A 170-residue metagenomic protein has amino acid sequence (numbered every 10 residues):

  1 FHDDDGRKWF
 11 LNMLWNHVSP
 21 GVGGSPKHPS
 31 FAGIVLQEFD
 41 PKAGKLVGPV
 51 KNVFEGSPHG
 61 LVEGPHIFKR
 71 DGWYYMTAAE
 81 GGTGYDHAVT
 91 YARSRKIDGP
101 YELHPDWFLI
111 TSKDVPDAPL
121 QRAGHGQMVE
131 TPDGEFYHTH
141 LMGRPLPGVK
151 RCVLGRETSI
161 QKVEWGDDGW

Functional and structural regions predicted by a protein language model:
F1-W170: Carbohydrate-active catalytic/glycan-binding domains of CAZyme proteins, especially the secreted or lumenal ectodomains
